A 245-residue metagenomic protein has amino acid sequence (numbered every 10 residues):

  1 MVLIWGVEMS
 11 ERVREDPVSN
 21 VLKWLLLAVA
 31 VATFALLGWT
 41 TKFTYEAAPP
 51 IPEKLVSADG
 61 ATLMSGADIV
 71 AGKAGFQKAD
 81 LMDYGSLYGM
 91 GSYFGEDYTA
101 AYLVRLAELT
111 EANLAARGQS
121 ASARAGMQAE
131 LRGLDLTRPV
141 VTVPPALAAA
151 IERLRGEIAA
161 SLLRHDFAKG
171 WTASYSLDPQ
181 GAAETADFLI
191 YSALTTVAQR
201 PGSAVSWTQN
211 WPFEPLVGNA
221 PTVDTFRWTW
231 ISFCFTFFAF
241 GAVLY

Functional and structural regions predicted by a protein language model:
M1-I4, Y98: Low-complexity, intrinsically disordered short segments enriched for Gly/Pro and polybasic residues
L3, V7-M64: Post-cleavage N-terminal segment of exported redox proteins
V7-E8, G91, D97, V243: Compositionally biased, intrinsically disordered low-complexity regions
L22-T44, G72, F76, Y84 (+2 more regions): Hydrophobic cores of alpha-helical transmembrane segments in multi-pass integral membrane proteins
E46-T229: Soluble extramembrane regions of membrane proteins in the secretory/endomembrane system
